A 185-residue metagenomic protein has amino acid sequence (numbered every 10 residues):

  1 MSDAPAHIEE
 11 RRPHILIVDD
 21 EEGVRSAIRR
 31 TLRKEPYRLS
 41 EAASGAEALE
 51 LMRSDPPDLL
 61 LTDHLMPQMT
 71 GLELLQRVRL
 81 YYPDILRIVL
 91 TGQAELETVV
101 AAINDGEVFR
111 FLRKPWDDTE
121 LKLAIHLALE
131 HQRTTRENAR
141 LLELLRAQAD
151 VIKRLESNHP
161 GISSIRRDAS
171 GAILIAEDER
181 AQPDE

Functional and structural regions predicted by a protein language model:
H7, H14, E22-S40: Two-component/phosphorelay signaling modules centered on CheY-like receiver
D19, D63, T91: Active-site residues of response regulator receiver
E41-E50, G71: Helix N-cap/capping motif at the beta->alpha junctions
E50, L72-D84, A101: Short amphipathic alpha-helix used as the core "switch/output" element in two-component signaling
D55-L61: Active-site beta3 strand of CheY-like receiver
M66: Receiver (REC) domain active-site loop signature in two-component systems and cognate sites in sensor histidine kinases
W116-I125, L129, R133: C-terminal output helix
R140-E185: C-terminal output/effector regions of signal-responsive regulators
